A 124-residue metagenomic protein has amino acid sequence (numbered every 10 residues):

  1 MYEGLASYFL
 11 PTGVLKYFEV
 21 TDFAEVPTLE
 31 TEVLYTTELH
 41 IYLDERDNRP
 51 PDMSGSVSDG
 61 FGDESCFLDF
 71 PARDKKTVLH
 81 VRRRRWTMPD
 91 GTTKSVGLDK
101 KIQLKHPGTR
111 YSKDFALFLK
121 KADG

Functional and structural regions predicted by a protein language model:
M1-N48: N-terminal alpha-helical interaction blocks
E3, T12, S54, D59-F61 (+3 more regions): Feature targets compositionally biased, intrinsically disordered low-complexity regions with long contiguous runs
S7, K16, S58, D63-S65 (+3 more regions): Polar low-complexity intrinsically disordered regions enriched in Ser/Thr and small residues
E19, A24, G62, L68-P71 (+1 more regions): Compositionally biased, low-structure terminal segments
T21, E30, M53-G55, L79 (+1 more regions): Generic alpha-helix signal with a bias toward terminal, lower-confidence helices and secondary-structure junctions
T37-T87: N-terminal juxtadomain amphipathic helix that follows a signal peptide/anchor or precedes a small N-terminal auxiliary
F67-G124: Short, positively charged, Gly/Tyr-enriched micro-motifs that form contact patches at catalytic or ligand/partner
